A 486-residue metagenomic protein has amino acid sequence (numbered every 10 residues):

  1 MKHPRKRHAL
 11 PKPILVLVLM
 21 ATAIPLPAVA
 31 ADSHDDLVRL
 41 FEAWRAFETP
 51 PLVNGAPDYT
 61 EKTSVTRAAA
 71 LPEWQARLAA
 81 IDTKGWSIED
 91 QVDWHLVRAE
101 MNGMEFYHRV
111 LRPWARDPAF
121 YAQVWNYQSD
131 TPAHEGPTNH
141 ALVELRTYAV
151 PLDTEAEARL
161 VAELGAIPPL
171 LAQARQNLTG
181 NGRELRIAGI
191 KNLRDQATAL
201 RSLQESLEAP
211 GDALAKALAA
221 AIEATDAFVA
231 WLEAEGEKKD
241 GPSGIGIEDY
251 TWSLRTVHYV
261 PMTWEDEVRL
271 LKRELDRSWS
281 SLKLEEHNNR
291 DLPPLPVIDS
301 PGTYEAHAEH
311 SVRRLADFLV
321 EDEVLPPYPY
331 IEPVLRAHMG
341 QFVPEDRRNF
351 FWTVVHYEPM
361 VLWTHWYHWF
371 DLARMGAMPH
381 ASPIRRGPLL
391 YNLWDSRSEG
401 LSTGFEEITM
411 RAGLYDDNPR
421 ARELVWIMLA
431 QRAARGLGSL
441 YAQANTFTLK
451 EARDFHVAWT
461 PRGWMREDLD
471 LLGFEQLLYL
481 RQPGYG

Functional and structural regions predicted by a protein language model:
K2, A21, R186-G189: Position-driven detector of the extreme protein N-terminus
K2-L15: Bacterial N-terminal signal peptides that target proteins for export
R5, L19-A21, S396: Hydrophobic residues within membrane-embedded alpha helices
K12-P25: Bacterial N-terminal signal peptides
A30-G486: N-terminal maturation segment of proteins
